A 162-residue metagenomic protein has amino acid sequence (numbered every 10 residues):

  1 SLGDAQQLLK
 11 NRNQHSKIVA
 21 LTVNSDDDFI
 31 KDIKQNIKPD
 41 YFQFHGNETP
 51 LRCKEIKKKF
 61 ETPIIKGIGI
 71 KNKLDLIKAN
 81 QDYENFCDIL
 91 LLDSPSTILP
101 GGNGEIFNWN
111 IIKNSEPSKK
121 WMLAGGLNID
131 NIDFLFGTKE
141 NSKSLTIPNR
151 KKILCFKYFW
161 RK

Functional and structural regions predicted by a protein language model:
G3-D4, L9-L123, L127-I132: Conserved anion-binding
K38-P39, N141-T146: Proline-aspartate-enriched helix->loop->beta-strand connector
F44, L92, I147-R150, F156-Y158: Conserved beta-strand positions
D130-D133, C155-K157: Short active-site-adjacent structural elements
F134-T138: Charge-dense polyanion-binding interfaces
